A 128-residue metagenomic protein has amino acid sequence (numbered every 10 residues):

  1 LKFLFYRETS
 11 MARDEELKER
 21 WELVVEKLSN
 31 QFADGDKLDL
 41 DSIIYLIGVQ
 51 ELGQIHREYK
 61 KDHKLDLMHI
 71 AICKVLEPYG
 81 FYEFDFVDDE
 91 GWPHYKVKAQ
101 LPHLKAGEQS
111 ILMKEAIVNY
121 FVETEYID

Functional and structural regions predicted by a protein language model:
L1-S10: Short, Lys/Arg-enriched N-terminal segments with co-localized hydrophobic residues within the first ~10-30 amino acids
M11-A33, V122, D128: Long, acidic, intrinsically disordered low-complexity segments
A12-R13, S42-Y45, Q100-H103: Intrinsic, low-complexity terminal and presequence regions
E16-E19, L23, L38-I44, H63 (+3 more regions): Short, well-structured alpha-helical interface segments that form or flank functional binding sites
Q31-K61, M68: N-terminal interaction modules that seed assembly of large macromolecular complexes
G53, K74-Y82, N119, E123: Amphipathic alpha-helical interaction surfaces
Y59-Q109: Amphipathic protein-protein interaction modules
L101-I127: Helix-rich interaction surfaces within compact, conserved domain-sized segments that mediate assembly or partner
